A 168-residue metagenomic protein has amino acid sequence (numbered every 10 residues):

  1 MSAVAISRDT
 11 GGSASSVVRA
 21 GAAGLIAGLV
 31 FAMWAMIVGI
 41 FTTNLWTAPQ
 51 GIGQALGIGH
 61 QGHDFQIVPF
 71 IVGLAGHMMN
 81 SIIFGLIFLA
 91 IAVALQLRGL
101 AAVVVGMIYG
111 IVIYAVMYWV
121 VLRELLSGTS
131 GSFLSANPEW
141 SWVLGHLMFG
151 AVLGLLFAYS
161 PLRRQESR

Functional and structural regions predicted by a protein language model:
M1-T10, Y159-R168: Short, charged juxtamembrane terminal tails flanking transmembrane helices
G11-T43: N-terminal signal-anchor transmembrane alpha helix
A20, A94-V112, V116: Internal alpha-helical transmembrane segments of multi-pass membrane proteins
G28-M33, G110-V120: Aromatic-anchored segments of alpha-helical transmembrane domains
F41, W119-V143: Interfacial helix-loop-helix junctions of multi-pass membrane proteins
T42-Q66: Membrane-interface interhelical connector segments
V72-A92: Hydrophobic alpha-helical transmembrane segments
I83-L86, G145-Y159: Hydrophobic cores of alpha-helical transmembrane segments in multi-pass inner/ER membrane proteins, independent
